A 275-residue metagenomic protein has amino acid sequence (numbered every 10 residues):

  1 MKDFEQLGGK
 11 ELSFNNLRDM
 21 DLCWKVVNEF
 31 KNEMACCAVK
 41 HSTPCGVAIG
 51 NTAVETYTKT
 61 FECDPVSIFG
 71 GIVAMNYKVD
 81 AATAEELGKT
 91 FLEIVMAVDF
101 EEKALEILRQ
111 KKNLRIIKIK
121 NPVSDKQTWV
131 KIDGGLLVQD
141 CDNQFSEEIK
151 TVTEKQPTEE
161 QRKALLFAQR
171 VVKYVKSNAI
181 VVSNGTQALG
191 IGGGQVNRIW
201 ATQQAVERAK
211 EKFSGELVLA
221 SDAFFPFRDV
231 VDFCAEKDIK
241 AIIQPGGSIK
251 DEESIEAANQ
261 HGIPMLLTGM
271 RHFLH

Functional and structural regions predicted by a protein language model:
M1-H275: ATP-dependent carboxylate/acyl-activation modules
